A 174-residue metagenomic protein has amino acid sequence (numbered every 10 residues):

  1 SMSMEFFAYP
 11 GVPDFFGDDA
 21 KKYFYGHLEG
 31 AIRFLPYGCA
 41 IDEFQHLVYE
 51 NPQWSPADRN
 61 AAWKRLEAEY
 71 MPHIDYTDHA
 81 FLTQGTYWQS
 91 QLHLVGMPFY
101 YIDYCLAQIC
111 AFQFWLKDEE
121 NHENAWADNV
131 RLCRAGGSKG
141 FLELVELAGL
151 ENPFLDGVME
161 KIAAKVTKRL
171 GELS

Functional and structural regions predicted by a protein language model:
S3-D18, F34, G38, D42-E43 (+1 more regions): C-terminal, non-catalytic "cap/extension" segments appended to globular domains
F15-H27: Active-site-proximal substrate-binding core of FAD-dependent oxidoreductases
G30-I32: A short helix-loop-helix "switch/interaction" segment in the helical subdomain of ASCE P-loop NTPases
